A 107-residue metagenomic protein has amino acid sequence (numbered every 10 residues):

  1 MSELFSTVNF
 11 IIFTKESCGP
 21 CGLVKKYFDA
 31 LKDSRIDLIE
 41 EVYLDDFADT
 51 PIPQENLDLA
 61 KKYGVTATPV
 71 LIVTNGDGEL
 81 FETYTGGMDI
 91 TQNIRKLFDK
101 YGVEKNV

Functional and structural regions predicted by a protein language model:
S2-E16: Short active-site neighborhood of thiol/selenol oxidoreductases, capturing the structured segment around
F13-T14, I36-E55: Thiol-based oxidoreductase modules, predominantly thioredoxin-like and allied folds used for disulfide exchange
T14-P20, A67: Short pre-active-site segment immediately N-terminal to redox-active cysteine/selenocysteine motifs in thiol-based
G19-G22, I72: Cys/His/Pro-rich metal-binding microdomains
G22-R35: Typically the conserved alpha-helix immediately C-terminal to a functionally engaged Cys/Sec in thioredoxin-like
D33, K62-V65: Alpha-helix termination/capping residues and helix-transition junctions
N56-K61: Short, P/G- and charge-enriched loop/turn segments at secondary-structure junctions
T66-A67, I72-V107: Non-catalytic, surface beta->alpha helical segment in thiol-disulfide oxidoreductase systems
